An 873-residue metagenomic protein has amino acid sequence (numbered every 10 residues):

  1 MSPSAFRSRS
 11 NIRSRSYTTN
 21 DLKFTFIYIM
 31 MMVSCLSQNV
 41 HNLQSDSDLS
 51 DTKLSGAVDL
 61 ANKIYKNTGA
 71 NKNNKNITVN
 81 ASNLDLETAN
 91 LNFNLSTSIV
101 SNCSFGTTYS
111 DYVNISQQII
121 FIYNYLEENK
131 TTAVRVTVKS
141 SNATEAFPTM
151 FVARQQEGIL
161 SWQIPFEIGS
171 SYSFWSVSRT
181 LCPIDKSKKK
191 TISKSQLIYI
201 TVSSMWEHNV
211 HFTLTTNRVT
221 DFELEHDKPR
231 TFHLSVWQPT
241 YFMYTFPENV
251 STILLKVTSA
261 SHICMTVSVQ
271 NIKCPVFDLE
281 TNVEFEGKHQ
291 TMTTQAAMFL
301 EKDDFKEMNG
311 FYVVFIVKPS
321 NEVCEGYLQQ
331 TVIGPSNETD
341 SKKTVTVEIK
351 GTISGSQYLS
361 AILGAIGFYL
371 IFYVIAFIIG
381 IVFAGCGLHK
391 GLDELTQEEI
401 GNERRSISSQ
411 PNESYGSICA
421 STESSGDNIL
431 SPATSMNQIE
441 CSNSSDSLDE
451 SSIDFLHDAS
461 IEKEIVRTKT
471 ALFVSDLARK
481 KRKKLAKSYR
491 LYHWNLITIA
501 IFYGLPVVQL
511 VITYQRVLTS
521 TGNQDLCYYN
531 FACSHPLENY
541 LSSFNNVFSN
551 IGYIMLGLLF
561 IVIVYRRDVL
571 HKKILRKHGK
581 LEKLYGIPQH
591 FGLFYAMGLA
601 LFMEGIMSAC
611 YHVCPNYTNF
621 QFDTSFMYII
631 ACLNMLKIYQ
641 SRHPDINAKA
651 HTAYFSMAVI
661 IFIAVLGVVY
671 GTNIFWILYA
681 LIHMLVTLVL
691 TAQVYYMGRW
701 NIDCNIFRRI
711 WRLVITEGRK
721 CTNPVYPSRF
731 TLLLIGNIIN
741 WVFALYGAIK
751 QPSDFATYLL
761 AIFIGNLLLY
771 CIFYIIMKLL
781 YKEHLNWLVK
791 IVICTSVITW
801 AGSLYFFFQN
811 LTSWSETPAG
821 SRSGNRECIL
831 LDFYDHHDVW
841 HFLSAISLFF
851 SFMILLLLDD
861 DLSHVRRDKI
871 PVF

Functional and structural regions predicted by a protein language model:
M1-Y17: N-terminal secretory signal peptides that target proteins for export/translocation
A5, T18-T19, T25, T52 (+1 more regions): Ala/Thr-enriched low-complexity intrinsically disordered regions
N11, N20-K23, K72: Intrinsically disordered, low-complexity polyampholyte segments enriched for Lys and acidic residues
R13, Y28-M30, T78: Residues marking helix boundaries in flexible regions
D21-S37: Cleavable N-terminal signal peptides of Sec/SRP-targeted secreted and luminal proteins
C35-S37, N42-S45: Boundary at the C-terminal end of the N-terminal hydrophobic targeting segment
D46, D51-G69, N74-F305, G310-Y312 (+3 more regions): Non-catalytic, beta-strand-enriched accessory regions in extracellular/secretory proteins and membrane protein
S96, F105-Y109, Q118, Y123 (+8 more regions): Long, hydrophobic alpha-helical transmembrane bundles and adjoining juxtamembrane helices/loops of multi-pass integral
